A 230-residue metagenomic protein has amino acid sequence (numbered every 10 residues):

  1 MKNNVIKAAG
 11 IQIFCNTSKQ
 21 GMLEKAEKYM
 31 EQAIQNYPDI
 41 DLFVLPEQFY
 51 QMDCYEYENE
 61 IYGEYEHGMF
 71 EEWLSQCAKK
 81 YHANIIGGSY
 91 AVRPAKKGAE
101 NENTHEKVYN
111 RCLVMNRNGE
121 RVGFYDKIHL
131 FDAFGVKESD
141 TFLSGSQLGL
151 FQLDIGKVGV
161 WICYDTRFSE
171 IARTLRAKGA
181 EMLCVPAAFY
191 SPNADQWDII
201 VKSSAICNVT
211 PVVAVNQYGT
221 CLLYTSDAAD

Functional and structural regions predicted by a protein language model:
K2-C15: Short beta-strand segments enriched in small/hydrophobic residues
N3, F124, L150, Q217-A229: C-terminal beta-strand edge segments of enzyme domains
A8, A33-Y62, A78, I85-I86 (+3 more regions): Active-site beta-strand/loop signature of hydrolases that rely on acidic residues for catalysis
Q12-F14, V44, D126, N216: Residue-level recognition of beta-strand->loop/alpha-helix junctions
Q12-M30: N-terminal phosphate-binding loop and adjacent alpha-helix
G63, R93-K178, Y190-I199, S203: Active-site catalytic loop in hydrolytic enzyme cores
E66-I86, R167-S226: CN hydrolase (nitrilase-like) catalytic-core segments centered on the catalytic cysteine and neighboring Lys/Glu
S89-Y90: Recurrent small/Gly-Pro-centered beta-turn motifs in extracellular repeat architectures
